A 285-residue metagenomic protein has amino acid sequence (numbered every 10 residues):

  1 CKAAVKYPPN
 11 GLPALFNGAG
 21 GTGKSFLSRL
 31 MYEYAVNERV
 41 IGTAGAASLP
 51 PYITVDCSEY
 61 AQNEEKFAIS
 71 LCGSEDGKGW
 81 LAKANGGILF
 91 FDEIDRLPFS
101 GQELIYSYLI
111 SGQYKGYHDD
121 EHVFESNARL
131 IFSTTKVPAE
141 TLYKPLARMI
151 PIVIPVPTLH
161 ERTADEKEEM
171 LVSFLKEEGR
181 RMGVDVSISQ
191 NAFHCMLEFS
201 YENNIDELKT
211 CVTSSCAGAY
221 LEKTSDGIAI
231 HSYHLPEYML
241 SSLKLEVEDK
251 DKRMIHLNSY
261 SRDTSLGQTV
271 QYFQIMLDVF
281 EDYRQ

Functional and structural regions predicted by a protein language model:
C1-A14: Pre-Walker A (pre-P-loop) alpha-helix and adjacent loop at the N terminus of AAA/AAA+ ATPase modules, a conserved
A14-P50: Walker A/P-loop
S28, Y60-A68, L81-I110, A139-M149 (+1 more regions): Conserved AAA+/SF3 P-loop NTPase catalytic/coupling segment centered on the Walker-B
S100-E125, R129: Conserved catalytic/switch belt of AAA+ P-loop NTPases
V153-K167: Conserved AAA+ ATPase "SRH/arginine-finger" region at the nucleotide-binding site
V184-S200, G227-S232: Short conserved motifs of the RecA-like P-loop NTPase core
H194-L197, D206-L221: C-terminal helical "lid" of AAA+/P-loop NTPase domains
V212, G218-D249: Conserved C-terminal helix/linker of AAA+ ATPases
